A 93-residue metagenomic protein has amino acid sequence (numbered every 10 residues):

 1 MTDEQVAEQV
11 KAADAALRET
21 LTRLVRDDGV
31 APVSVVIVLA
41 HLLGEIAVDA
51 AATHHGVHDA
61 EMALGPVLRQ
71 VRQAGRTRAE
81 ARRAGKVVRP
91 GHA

Functional and structural regions predicted by a protein language model:
M1-A93: Solvent-exposed interaction surfaces and binding hotspots enriched for charged
